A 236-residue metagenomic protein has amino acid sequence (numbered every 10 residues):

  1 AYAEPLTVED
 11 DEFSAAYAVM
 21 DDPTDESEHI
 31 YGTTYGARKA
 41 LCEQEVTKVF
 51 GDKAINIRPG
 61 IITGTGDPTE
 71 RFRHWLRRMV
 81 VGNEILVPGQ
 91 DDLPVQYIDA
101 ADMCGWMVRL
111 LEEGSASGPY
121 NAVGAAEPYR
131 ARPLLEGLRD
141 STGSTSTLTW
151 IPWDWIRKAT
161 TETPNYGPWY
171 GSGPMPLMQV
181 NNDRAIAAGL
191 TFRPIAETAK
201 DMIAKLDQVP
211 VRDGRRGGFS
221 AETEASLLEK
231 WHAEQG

Functional and structural regions predicted by a protein language model:
A1, I61-T63, D92-L93, E127-P128: Short, solvent-exposed loop/turn segments at secondary-structure junctions
A1-A40, K48, I55: Conserved Rossmann-fold NAD(P)-dependent oxidoreductase catalytic core, especially the SDR/UDP-sugar
A40-G66: Conserved beta-loop-beta element that borders a ligand/cofactor-binding pocket
D67, I98, Y129, V180 (+1 more regions): Residue-level signal for the nucleotide or nucleotide-sugar donor/cofactor binding architecture
T69-W75, P88-L111, S117-N121, E197: Substrate-positioning beta->alpha
L76-P88, S144-T145, L177: A short C-terminal helix-loop "cap" of Rossmann-like NAD(P)-dependent dehydrogenase/epimerase domains
R109-G173, N181-D183, D201-I203, V209-G236: Mid/C-terminal beta-alpha module of Rossmann-like enzyme folds, strongest in SDR-family dehydrogenases/epimerases
